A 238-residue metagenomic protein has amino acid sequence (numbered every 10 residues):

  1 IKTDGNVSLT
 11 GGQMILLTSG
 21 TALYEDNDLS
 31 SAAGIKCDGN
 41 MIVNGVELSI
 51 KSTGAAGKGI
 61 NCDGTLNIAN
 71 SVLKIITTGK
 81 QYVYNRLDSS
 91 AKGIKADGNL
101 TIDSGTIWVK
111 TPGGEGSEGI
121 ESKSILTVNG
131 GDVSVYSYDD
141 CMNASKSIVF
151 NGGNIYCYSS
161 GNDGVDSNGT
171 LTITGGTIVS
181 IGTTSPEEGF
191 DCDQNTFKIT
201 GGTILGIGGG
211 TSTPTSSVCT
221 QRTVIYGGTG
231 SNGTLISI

Functional and structural regions predicted by a protein language model:
I1-I238: A composition-driven surface/loop motif
